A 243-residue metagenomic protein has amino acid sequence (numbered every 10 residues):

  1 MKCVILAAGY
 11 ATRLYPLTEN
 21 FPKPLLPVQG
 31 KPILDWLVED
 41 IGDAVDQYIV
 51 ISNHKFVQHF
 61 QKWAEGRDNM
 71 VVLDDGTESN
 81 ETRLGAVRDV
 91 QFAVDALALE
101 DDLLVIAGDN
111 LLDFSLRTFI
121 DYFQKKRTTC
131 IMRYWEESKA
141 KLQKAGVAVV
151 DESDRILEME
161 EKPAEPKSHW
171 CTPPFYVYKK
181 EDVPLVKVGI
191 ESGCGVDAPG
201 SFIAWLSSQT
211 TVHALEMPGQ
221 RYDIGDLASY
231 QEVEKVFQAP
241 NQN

Functional and structural regions predicted by a protein language model:
K2-I5, R13, L26-P27, K31-I106 (+1 more regions): Conserved N-terminal catalytic core of the sugar/cofactor nucleotidyltransferase
Y10, D109-N110: Active-site metal-binding loops of divalent metal-dependent hydrolases
L34, A93, D109, A148 (+1 more regions): Residue-level signal for inorganic ion chemistry
N110-D113, R221: A short, conserved beta-strand element in the Rossmann-like catalytic core that flanks the donor/metal-binding loop
F114-Q143: Conserved donor-nucleotide/metal-binding helix-loop-beta segment in metal-dependent transferases, i.e., the alpha-helix
I120-Q124, R155-D223, L227-N243: Catalytic-core segments of class I nucleotidyltransferases/pyrophosphorylases that form NMP-activated intermediates
L142-L157: Conserved catalytic core of nucleotide-sugar-dependent glycosyltransferases
